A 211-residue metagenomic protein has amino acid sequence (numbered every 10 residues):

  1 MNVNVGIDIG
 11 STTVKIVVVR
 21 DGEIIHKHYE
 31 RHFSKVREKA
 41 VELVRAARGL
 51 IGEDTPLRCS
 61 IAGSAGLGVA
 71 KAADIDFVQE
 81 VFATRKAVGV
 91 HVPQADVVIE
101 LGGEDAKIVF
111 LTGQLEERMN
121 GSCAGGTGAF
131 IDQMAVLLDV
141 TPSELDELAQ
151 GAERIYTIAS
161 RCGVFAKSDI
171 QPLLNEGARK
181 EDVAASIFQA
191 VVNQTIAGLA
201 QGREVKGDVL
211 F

Functional and structural regions predicted by a protein language model:
M1-D21, A95-T112: Gly/Thr-rich phosphate-binding beta-strand-loop-beta motif of the actin/hexokinase/Hsp70
N4-E38, E42-A46, E117, G121: Short glycine-rich, Thr/Ser-proximal phosphate-binding strand/loop in the N-terminal lobe of ATP-dependent enzymes
R20, Y29-H32, R48-F82, V109-R118: Short beta-strand-loop/turn "lid" adjacent to the catalytic site in phosphate-handling enzymes
V36, G113-R154, C162: Glycine-rich phosphate-binding loop plus the immediately following alpha-helix
E53-P56, V92-A95, E204-G207: Short helix-loop-beta connector
A65, R203-F211: Glycine-rich phosphate-binding loops at beta-strand->alpha-helix junctions
A166-G202: Adenine-nucleotide phosphate-binding core of ATP-dependent small-molecule kinases
